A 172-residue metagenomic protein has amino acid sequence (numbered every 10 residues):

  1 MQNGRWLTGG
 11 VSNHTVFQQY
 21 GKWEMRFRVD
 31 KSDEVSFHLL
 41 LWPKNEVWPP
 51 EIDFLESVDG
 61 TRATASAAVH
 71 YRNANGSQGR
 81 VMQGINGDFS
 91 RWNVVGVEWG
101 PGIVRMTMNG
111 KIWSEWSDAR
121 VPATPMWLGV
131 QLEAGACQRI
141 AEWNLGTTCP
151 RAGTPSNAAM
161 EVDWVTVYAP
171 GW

Functional and structural regions predicted by a protein language model:
M1-W172: GH16 jelly-roll
